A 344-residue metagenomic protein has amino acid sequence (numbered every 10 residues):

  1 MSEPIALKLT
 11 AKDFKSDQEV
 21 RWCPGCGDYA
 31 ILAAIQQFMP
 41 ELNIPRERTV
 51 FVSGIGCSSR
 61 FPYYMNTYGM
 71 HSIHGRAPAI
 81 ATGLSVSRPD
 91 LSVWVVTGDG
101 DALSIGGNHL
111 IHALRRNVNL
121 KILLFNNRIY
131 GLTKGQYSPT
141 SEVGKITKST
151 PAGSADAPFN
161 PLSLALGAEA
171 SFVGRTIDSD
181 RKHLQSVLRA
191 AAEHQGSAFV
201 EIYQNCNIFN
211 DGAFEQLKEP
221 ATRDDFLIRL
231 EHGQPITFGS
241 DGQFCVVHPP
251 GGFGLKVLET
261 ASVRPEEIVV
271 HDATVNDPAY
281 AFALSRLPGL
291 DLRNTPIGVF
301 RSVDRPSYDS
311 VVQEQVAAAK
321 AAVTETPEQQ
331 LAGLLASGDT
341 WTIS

Functional and structural regions predicted by a protein language model:
M1-K8, D17, I208-S344: Flexible, low-complexity linker and terminal segments
M1-L91, Q315-S344: Thiamine diphosphate
Q18, P45-T49, R88-V93, R115-K121 (+4 more regions): Short coil/turn connectors at secondary-structure junctions
E19-W22, G27-A34, E47, G106-H109 (+4 more regions): General structural feature for long, well-ordered alpha-helical segments within catalytic domains of soluble enzymes
W22-P24, V95-T97, F172-I177: Short catalytic-loop micro-motif centered on adjacent basic/acidic residues
I55-G131, Q185: Thiamine diphosphate
G56-C57, N127, N205, D304-P306: Short, glycine-/Ser/Thr-/acidic-enriched flexible segments
I105-G106, H112-L120, F125, I129-T274: Glycine-rich ThDP/TPP pyrophosphate-binding loop and its adjacent helix/strand module within ThDP-dependent enzymes
